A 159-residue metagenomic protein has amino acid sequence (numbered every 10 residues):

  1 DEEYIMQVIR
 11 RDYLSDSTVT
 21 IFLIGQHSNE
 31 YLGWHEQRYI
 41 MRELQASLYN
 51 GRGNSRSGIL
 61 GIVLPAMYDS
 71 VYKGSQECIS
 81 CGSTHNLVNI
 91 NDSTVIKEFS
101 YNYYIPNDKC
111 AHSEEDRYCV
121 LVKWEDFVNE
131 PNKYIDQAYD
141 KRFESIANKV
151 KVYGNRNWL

Functional and structural regions predicted by a protein language model:
D1-R10: A Trp-anchored, charged/polar loop motif used as the substrate-binding/catalytic surface of acyl/ester-handling
E3, G25-S28: A broadly used, surface-exposed interaction patch
I9-D12, Y39: Alpha-helical initiation/capping and key positions within long helical/coiled-coil segments
R11-D16, G51-G53: Short, conserved, surface-exposed binding loops centered on an aromatic residue
S15-G25: Inter-motif core of Ras-like GTPase G domains
H27, G51-S70: Short beta-alpha junction loops
H27-N50: Conserved TIR/SEFIR loop-to-helix hotspot centered on a Trp-containing motif with a nearby acidic residue
Y68-L159: C-terminal interaction surface of TIR/SEFIR-family domains
